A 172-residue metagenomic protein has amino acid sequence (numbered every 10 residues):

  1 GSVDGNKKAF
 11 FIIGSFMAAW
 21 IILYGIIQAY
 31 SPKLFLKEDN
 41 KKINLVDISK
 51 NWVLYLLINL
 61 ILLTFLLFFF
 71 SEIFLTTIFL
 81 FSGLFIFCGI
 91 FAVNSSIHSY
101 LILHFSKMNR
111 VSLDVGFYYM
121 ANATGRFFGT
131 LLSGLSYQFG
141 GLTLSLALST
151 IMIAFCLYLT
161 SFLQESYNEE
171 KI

Functional and structural regions predicted by a protein language model:
S2-L23, W52: Loop-to-transmembrane helix entry
A9-F10, L135-A154: A membrane-interface helix-boundary motif in multi-pass transporters
F10, S106-Y118: Loop-to-transmembrane helix entry/capping segments in MFS-fold secondary transporters and related SLC/MFSD carriers
I13-D39: Transmembrane alpha-helices of Major Facilitator/SLC transporters
A18, I22, G116-T124: Transmembrane alpha-helical cores of Major Facilitator Superfamily
D47-S95: C-terminal transmembrane helical hairpin of 12-TM major facilitator-type secondary transporters
T64-F69, L148-I172: Multi-pass alpha-helical transporter architecture, strongest for 12-TM Major Facilitator/SLC carriers used
V93-S106: Intracellular juxtamembrane helix-capping segments at the cytosolic ends of symmetry-related transmembrane helices
